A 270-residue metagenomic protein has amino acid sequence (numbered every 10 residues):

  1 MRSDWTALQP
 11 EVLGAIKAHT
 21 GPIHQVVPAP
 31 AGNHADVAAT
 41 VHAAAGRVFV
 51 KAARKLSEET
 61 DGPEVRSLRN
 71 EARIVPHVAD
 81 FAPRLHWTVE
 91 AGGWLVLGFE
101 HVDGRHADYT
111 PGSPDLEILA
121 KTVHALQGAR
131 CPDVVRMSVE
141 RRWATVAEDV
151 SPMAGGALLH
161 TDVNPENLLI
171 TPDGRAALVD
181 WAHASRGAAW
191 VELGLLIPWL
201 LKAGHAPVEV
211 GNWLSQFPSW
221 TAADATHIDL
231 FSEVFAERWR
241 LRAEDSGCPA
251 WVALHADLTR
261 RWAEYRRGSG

Functional and structural regions predicted by a protein language model:
D4-W5, K17-A43: ATP-binding glycine-rich phosphate-binding loop
L8-H19, A125-T161, L169-A177: An alpha-helical support segment within catalytic cores of ATP-dependent transferases
Q9, H34, R47-G92, L97 (+1 more regions): A conserved alpha-helical element in kinase catalytic cores
T40-G46, T171-P172: Active-site beta-strand termini and strand-to-loop segments that position acidic
V89, V102-D103: Residues forming the ATP-binding cleft of Hanks-type serine/threonine protein kinase domains
T171-N212: Active-site Asp-x-Gly
L195-G270: Helix-rich C-terminal or lid/interface subdomains of diverse kinases
